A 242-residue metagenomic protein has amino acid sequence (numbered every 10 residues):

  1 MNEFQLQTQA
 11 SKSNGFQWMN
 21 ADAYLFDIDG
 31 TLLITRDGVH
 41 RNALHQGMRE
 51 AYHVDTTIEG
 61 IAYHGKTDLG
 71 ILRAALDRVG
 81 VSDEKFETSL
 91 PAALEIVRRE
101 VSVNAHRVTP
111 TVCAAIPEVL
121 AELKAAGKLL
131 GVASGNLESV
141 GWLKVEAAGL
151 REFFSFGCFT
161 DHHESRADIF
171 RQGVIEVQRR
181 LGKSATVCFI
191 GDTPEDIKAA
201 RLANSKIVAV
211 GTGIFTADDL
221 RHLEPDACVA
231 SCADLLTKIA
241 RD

Functional and structural regions predicted by a protein language model:
K12-H64, G70-R73: Active-site neighborhood of HAD-like aspartate-dependent phosphohydrolases
L25, P91, S102-V132: Short, acidic loop-to-helix structural element flanking the phosphoryl-transfer center in phosphate-processing enzymes
T31, I116-E146, C158-E164: Substrate-recognition element of Asp-dependent hydrolases with the DxDx(T/V) motif
H45, G70-E84, G173-E176: Helix-loop "lid/cap" segments that line or gate small-molecule binding pockets
E59-H64, E87-P91, R151-E164: A short, structured active-site edge motif that brings together acidic residues
S82, R151-S155, R180, D226: Conserved H-loop
I169-I197: Conserved Lys-Pro-Asp/Glu-containing loop-to-beta segment of HAD-superfamily phosphomonoesterases, centered on
F189-V229: Acidic, Mg2+-coordinating phosphoryl-transfer loop and its flanking beta/alpha structural elements, shared across
